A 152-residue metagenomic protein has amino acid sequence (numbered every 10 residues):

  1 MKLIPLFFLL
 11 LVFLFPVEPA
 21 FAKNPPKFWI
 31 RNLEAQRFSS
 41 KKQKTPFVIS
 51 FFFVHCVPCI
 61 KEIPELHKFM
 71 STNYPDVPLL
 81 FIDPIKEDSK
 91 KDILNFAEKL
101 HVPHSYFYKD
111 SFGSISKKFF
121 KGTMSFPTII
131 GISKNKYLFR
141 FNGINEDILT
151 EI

Functional and structural regions predicted by a protein language model:
M1-P5: Positively charged n-region of N-terminal signal peptides that target proteins for export
L10-F28, N95: N-proximal helix/coil linker or "cap" segments that precede and/or mark the start of modular domains
K27-F47: A short beta-strand-turn-helix
V48-I49, I129: Hydrophobic beta-strand anchors of alpha/beta hydrolase catalytic cores
F51-E65: Conserved redox-active cysteine motifs that mediate thiol-disulfide chemistry, especially di-cysteine Cys-X(1-2)-Cys
I63-L100, G113-K117: Structural microenvironment flanking redox-active thiols in thiol-disulfide oxidoreductases
E98-P127: Short, internal strand/loop/helix patches that form the active-site neighborhood or redox-interaction surface
M124, T128, S133-I152: Non-catalytic, surface beta->alpha helical segment in thiol-disulfide oxidoreductase systems
